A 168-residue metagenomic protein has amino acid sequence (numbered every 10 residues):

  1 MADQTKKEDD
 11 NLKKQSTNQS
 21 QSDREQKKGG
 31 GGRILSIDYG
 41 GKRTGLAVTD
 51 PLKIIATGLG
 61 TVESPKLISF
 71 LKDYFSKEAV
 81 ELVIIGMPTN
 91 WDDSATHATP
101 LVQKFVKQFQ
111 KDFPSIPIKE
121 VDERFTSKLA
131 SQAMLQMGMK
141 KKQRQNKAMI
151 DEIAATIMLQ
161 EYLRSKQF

Functional and structural regions predicted by a protein language model:
A2-I37, G41-K42, A47-F168: Phosphate- and other anionic-substrate recognition elements at nucleic-acid/protein interfaces
